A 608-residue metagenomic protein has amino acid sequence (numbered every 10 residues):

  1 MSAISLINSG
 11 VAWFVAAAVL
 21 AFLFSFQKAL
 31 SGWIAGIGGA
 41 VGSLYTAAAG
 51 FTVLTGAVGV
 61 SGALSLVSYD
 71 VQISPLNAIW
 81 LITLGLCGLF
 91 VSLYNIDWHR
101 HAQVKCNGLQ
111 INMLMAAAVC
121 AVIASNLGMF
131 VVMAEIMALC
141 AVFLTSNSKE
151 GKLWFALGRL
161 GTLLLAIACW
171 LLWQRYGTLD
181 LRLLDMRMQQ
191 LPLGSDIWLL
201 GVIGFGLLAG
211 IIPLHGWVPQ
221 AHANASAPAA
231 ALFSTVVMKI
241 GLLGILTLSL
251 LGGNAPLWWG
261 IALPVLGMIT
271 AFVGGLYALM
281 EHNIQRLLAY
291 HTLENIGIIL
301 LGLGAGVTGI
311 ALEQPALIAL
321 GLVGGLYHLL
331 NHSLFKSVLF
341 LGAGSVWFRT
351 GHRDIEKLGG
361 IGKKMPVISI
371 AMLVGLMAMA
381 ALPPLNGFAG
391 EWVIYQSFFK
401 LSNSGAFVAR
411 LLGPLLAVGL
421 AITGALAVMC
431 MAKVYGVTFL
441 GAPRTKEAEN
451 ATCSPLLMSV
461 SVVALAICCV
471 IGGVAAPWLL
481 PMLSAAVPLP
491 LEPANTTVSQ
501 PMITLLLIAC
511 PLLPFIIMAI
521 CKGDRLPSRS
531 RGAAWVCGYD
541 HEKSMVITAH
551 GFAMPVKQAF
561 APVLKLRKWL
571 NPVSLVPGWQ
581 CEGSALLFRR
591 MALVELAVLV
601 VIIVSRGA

Functional and structural regions predicted by a protein language model:
M1-S9, A16-L109, G177-Q189, A485 (+2 more regions): Transmembrane helix-loop-helix hairpins at membrane boundaries of multipass inner-membrane proteins
A18-F22, V434, L513-G523, I602-G607: Alpha-helical transmembrane segments
K28-G39, K152-R159, Q285, A289 (+3 more regions): Alpha-helical transmembrane segments and their helix-start/interface "positive-inside/aromatic belt" motifs in integral
I37-G50, G161-C169, M372-P384, S461-W478 (+2 more regions): Hydrophobic alpha-helical membrane-insertion segments
A57-L66, R182-M186, V393-V408, W478-V498: Membrane-interfacial helical/loop segments at transmembrane boundaries in membrane proteins
F90-R100, K105-F130, L139-N450: Hydrophobic transmembrane alpha-helices and their helix-loop junctions in integral membrane proteins
P455-L513: Hard-cation-handling environments
L479-L505, C521-A608: Aromatic-capped, Gly/Pro-kinked transmembrane alpha-helices
